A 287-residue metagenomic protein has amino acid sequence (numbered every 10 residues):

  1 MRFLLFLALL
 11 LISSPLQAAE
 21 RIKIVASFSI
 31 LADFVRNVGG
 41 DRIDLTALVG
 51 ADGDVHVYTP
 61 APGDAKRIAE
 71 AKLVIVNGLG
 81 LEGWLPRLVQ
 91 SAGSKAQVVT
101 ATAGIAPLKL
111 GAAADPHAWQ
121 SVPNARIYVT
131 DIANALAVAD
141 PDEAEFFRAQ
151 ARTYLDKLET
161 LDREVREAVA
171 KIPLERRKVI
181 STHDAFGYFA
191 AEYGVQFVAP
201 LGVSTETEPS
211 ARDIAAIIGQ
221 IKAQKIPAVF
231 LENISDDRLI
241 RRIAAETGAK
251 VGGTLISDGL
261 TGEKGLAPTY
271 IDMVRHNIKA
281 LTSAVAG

Functional and structural regions predicted by a protein language model:
M1-L4: Positively charged n-region of N-terminal signal peptides that target proteins for export
S13-P15: N-terminal signal peptide c-region/cleavage motif recognized by signal peptidases
A18-G287: Extracytoplasmic metal-acquisition and chelation regions
